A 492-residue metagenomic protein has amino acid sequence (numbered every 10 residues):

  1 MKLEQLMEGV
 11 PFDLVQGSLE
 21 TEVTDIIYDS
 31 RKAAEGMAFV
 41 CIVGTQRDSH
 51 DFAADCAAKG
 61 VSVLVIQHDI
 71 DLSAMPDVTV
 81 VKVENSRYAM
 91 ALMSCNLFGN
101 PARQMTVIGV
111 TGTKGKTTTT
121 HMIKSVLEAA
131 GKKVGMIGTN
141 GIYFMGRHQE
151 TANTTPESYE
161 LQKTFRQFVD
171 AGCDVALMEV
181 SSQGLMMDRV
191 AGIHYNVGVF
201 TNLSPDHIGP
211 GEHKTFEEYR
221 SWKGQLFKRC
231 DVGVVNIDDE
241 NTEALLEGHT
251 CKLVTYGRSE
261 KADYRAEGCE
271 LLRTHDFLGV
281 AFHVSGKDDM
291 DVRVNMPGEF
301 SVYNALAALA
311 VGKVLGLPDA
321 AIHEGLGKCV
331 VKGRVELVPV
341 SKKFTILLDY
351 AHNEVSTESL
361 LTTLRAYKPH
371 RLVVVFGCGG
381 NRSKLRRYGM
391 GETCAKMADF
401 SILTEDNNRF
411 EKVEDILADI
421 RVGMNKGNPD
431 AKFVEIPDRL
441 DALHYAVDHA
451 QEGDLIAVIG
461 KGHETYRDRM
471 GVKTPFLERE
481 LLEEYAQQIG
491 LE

Functional and structural regions predicted by a protein language model:
M1-L14, E35-A38, T250, K287 (+4 more regions): ATP-dependent carboxylate-amine ligase
M1-L92, C269, P297-E299, A320 (+2 more regions): N-terminal leader/targeting and accessory segments in enzymes
G9, I70-P76, A171, V197-I346 (+1 more regions): Acidic, Mg2+-coordinating active-site environments of NTP-dependent enzymes
V10, A89-I237, N241-H249, L306 (+2 more regions): Phosphate-binding loop of NTP-binding sites
G44-Q46, S182-Q183, S204-H207, D239-E240 (+3 more regions): Short glycine-rich anion-binding loops that position phosphate/pyrophosphate groups of nucleotides and phosphorylated
A53-A58, V169, A191, R365: Non-catalytic positions within long, well-ordered alpha-helices that form the structural scaffold/packing of enzyme
S62-H68, G233-I237, V375-F376, D399-D406: Short internal beta-strands
M136, M178, G198, V235 (+4 more regions): Structural beta-sheet core signal
